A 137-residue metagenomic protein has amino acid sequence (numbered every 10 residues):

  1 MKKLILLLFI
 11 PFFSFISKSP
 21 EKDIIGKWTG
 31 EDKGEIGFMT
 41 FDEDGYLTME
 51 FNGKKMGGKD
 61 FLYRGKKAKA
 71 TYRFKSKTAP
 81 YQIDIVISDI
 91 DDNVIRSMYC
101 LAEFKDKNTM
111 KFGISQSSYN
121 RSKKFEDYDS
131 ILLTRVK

Functional and structural regions predicted by a protein language model:
L4-F13: Sec-dependent N-terminal signal peptides
S14-T29: N-terminal helix-cap/turn-to-beta initiation motif at the start of protein domains
I24, E43, A68, M98 (+2 more regions): Residues that flank catalytic or metal-binding motifs in active/ligand-binding sites
G30-I36, G53-Q116: Contiguous, well-ordered beta-strand patches that form the walls/edges of small beta-barrel/beta-sandwich domains
S115-E126: Short, exposed beta-strand-loop hairpins at the edges of beta-sheets in extracellular/periplasmic proteins
V136-K137: Short, solvent-exposed mixed-charge patches
